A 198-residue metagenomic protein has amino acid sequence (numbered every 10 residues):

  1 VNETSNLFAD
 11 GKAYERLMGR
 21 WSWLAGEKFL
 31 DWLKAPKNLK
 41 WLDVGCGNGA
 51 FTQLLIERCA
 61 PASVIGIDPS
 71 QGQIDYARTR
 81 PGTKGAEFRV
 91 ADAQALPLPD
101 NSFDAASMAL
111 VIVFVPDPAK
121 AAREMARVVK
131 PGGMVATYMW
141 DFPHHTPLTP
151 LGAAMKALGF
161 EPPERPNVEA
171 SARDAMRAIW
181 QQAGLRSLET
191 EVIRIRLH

Functional and structural regions predicted by a protein language model:
F8-R20: Class I SAM-dependent methyltransferase Rossmann-like catalytic core, especially the SAM/SAH-binding loop
R20-L39, L54: Conserved alpha-helix/loop element of class I SAM-dependent methyltransferases that forms part of the SAM/SAH-binding
L30, Q53-I56, A119-A126, G152: A structural alpha-helix within SAM-dependent methyltransferase catalytic domains
K40-L96, K120: Class I SAM-dependent methyltransferase SAM/SAH-binding core
Q94-A106: A short acidic, Gly/Pro-enriched loop at the edge of an enzyme's catalytic core that lines a small-molecule cofactor
D104-P118, D141: A short SAM/SAH-binding and catalytic strip from SAM-dependent methyltransferases
A119-K120, K130-H198: Conserved catalytic/acceptor-binding region of the Class I
